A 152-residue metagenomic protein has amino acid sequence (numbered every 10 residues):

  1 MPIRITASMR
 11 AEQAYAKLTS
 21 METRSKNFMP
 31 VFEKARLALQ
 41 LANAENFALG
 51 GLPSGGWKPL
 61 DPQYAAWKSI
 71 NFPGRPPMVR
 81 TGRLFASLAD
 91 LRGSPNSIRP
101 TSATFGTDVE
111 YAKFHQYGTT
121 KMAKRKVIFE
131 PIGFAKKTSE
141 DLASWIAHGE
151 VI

Functional and structural regions predicted by a protein language model:
M1-I152: Short, Lys/Arg-rich flexible segments
